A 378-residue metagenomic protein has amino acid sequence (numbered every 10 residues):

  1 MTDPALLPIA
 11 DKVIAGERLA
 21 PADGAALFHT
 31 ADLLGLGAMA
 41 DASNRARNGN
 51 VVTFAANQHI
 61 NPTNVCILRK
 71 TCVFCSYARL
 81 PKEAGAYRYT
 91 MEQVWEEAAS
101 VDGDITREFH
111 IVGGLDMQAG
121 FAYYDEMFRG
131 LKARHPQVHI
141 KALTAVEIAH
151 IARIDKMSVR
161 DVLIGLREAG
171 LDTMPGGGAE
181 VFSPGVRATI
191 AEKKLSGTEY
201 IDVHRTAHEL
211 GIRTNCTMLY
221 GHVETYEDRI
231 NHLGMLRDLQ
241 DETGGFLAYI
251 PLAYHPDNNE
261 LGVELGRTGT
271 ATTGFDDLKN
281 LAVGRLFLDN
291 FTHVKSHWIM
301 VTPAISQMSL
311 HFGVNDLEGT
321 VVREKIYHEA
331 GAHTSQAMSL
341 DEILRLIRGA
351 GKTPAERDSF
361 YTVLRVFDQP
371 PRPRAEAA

Functional and structural regions predicted by a protein language model:
M1-L34, G234, Q240-A378: Auxiliary Fe-S-binding modules of radical SAM enzymes
G16, A40, C72, I111 (+5 more regions): Conserved, mostly hydrophobic/aromatic
G24-F28, N57-P62, G113-M117, Y220-V223 (+1 more regions): Conserved short loop/turn motifs at secondary-structure junctions
G35-K82, A86-V112, M174: N-terminal pre-triad scaffold of radical SAM enzymes
V52-Q58, R107-F109, I140-T144, M174-G176 (+4 more regions): Hydrophobic faces of well-ordered beta-strands that scaffold small-molecule active sites in alpha/beta enzyme cores
V52-T53, V73-A78, F128-H150, D277-W298: Mobile, glycine- and charge-enriched loop segments and immediately flanking short secondary-structure elements within
A55-I60, K82, V112-F121, P184 (+2 more regions): Glycine-rich, proline-tolerant flexible connector loops at the mouths of alpha/beta enzymes
R79-D238: Conserved Radical SAM active-site core
